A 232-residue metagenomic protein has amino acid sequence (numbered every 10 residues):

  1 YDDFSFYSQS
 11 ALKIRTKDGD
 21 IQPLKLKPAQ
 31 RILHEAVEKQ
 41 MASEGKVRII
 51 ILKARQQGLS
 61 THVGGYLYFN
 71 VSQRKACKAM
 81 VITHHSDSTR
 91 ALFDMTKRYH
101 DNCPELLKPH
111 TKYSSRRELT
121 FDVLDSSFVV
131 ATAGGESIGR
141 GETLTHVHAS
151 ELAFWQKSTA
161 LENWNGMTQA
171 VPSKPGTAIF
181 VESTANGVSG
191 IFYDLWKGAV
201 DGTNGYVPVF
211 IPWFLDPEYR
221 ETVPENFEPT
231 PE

Functional and structural regions predicted by a protein language model:
Y1-E232: Phosphate/NTP-binding elements of NTP-utilizing enzymes
